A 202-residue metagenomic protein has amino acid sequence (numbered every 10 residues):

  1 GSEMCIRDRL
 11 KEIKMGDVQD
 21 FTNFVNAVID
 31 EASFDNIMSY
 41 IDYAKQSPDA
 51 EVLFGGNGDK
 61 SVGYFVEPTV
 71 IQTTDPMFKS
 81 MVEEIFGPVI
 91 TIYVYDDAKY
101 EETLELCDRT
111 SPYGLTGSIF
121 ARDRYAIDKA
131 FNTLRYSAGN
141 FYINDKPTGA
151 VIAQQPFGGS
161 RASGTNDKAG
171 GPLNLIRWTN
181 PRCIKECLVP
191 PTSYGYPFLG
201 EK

Functional and structural regions predicted by a protein language model:
G1-C5: Short, small-residue-biased leader/transition segments that mark boundaries at the very start of proteins
I6, Y40, A130: Aromatic/hydrophobic pocket-lining residues that form π-stacking "cages" and hydrophobic walls in ligand
K11-V18, V25, G58, F65-K202: Conserved C-terminal structural/oligomerization subdomain of aldehyde/semialdehyde dehydrogenase
V28-M38: Short beta-strand to alpha-helix junction loop
D42-D49: Basic phosphate/pyrophosphate-binding loop/patch that engages nucleotide-derived ligands
A50-Y64: Conserved PLP cofactor-binding pocket of PLP-dependent enzymes
